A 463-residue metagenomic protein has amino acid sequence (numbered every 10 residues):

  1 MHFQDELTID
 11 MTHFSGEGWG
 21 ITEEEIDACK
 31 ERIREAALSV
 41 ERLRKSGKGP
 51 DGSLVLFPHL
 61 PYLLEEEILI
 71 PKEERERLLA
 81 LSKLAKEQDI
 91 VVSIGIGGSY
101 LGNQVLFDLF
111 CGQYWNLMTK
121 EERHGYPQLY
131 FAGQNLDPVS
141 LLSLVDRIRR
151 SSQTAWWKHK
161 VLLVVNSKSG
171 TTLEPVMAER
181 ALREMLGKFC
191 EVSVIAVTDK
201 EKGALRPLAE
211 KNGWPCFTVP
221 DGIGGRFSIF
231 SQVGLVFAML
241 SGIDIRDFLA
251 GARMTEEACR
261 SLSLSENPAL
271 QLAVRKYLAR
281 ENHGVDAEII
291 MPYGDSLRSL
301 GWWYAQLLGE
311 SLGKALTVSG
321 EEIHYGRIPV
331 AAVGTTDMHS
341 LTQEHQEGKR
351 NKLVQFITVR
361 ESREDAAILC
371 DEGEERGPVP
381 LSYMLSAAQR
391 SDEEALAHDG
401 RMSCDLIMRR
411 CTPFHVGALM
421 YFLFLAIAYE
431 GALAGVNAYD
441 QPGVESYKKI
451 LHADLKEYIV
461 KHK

Functional and structural regions predicted by a protein language model:
M1-K86, C370-E375: Extended, charge-enriched "interface" segments that sit outside catalytic cores
R77-D89, V145-K160, V274-D286, H345-R350: Glycine-rich phosphate/diphosphate-binding loops that line cofactor/substrate pockets in enzymes
K83-L262, A453: Glycine-rich phosphate-binding loops that contact phosphosugars or nucleotide phosphates
S99-G102, D137-S140, T171-E174, K202-R206 (+6 more regions): Flexible loop/turn segments at secondary-structure boundaries
L106-C111, D146-I148, E179-L182, E210-N212 (+4 more regions): Short, solvent-exposed amphipathic alpha-helical segments in soluble enzyme and RNA/protein-processing domains
G187-Q355, D440-K463: Active-site phosphate/pyrophosphate-binding segments
H324-T412: Helicase-primase coupling helices
D392-L455: C-terminal helical cap and adjacent loop that interface with cofactors, partners, or active-site loops
